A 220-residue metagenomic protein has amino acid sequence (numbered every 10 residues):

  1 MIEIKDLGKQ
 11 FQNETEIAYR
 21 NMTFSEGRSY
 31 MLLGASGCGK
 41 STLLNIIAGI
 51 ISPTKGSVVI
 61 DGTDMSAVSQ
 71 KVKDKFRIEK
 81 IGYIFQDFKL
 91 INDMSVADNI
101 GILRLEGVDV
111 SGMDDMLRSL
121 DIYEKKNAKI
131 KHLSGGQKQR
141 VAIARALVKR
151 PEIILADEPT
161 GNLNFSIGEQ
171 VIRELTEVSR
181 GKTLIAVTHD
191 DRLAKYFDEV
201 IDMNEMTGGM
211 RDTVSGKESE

Functional and structural regions predicted by a protein language model:
A48: Helix-to-loop junction immediately C-terminal to a conserved catalytic motif
G56-D64: Conserved ABC transporter NBD signature motif
D64, V108-K125: Conserved ABC ATPase "signature" region
M65-G82, V178: ABC ATPase NBD coupling module
K129-L133, Q137-Q139: Conserved ABC ATPase signature
V148-E152: A short, proline-enriched helix->beta-strand linker immediately N-terminal to the Walker B motif in ABC-type P-loop
I154-D157: Catalytic Walker B motif of ABC-type/P-loop ATPase nucleotide-binding domains
